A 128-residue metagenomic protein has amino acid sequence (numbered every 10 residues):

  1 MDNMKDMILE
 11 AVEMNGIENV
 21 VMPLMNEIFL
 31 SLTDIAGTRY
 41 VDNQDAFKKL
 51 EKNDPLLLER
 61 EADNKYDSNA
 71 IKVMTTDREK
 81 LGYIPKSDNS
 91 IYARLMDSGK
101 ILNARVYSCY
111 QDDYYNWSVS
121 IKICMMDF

Functional and structural regions predicted by a protein language model:
M1-F128: Conserved active-site motif detector
